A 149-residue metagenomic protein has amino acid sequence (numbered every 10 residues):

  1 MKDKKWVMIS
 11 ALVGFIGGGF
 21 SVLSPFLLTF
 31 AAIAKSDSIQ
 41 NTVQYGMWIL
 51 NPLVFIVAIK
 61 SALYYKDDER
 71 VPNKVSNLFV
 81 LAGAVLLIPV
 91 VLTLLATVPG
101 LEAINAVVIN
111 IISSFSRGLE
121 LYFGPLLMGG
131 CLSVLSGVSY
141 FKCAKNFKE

Functional and structural regions predicted by a protein language model:
K2-I9, K35-T42, D68-L78, R117-G124: Membrane-interfacial loop-to-transmembrane-helix junctions in polytopic alpha-helical membrane proteins
K2-L53: N-terminal signal-anchor transmembrane alpha-helix
K2-W6, I59-V75, G130-E149: Cytosolic juxtamembrane helix at the C-terminal end of the final transmembrane segment
M8-G17, A58, N73-V91: Transmembrane alpha-helical segments of multi-pass membrane proteins
F20, S24-L27, V54-Y64, P89-L92 (+2 more regions): Residue-level signal for alpha-helical transmembrane segments in multi-pass membrane proteins
S21-V22, W48-I49, V85-L86, A96 (+1 more regions): Hydrophobic alpha-helical transmembrane segments of integral membrane proteins, especially lipid-exposed positions
T29-Q44, V90-L126: Interfacial non-cytosolic loop connecting adjacent transmembrane helices
T42-V57, L121, P125-S136: Selective recognition of hydrophobic, aromatic-rich stretches within alpha-helical transmembrane segments of polytopic
